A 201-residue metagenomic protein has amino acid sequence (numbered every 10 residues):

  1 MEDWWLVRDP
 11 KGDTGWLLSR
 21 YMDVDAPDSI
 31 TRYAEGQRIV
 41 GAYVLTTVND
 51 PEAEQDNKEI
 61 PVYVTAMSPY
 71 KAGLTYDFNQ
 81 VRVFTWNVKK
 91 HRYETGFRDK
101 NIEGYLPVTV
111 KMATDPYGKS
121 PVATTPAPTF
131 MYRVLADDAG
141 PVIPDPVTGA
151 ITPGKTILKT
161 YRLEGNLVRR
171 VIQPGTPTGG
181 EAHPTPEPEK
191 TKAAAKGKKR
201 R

Functional and structural regions predicted by a protein language model:
M1-Q55, Y70, T85, E94-I102 (+2 more regions): Boundary regions of SH3-family modules and the immediately adjacent low-complexity/disordered segments in eukaryotic
W4-L6, T14-L18, V62-T65, Q80-T85 (+2 more regions): Ordered hydrophobic segments in well-structured contexts
D9, D50, I60, H183-E187: Intrinsic-disorder/low-complexity coil detector
D9-K11, A66-G73, R133-P141: Short, flexible beta-strand-to-coil junctions
L45-N57, M112-V122: Beta-propeller blade termini
N57-G96: Non-catalytic interaction/regulatory modules that flank or connect domains
Y76, T85-R201: Acidic, small-residue rich beta-repeat scaffolds with periodic aromatic anchors
